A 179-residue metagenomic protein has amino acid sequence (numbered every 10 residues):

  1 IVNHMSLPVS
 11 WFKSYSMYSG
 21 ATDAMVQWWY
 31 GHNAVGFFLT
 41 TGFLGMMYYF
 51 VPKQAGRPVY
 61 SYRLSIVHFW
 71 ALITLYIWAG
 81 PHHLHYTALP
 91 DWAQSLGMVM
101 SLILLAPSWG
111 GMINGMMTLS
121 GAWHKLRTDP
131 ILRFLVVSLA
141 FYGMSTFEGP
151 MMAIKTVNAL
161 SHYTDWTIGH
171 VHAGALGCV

Functional and structural regions predicted by a protein language model:
I1-W11, Y30-Q54, R63-L84, L96-T118 (+2 more regions): Hydrophobic cores of alpha-helical transmembrane segments in multi-pass integral membrane proteins
M5-Y18, D23: Conserved, charged catalytic cores of large soluble enzymes
Y15, A153-I168: Flexible glycine/proline-rich, aromatic-decorated loop/lid segments
D23-W28, L89-S101, H162-I168: Non-cytosolic membrane-interface motifs at loop->transmembrane helix junctions
R127-T128: Surface-exposed, proline-enriched loop/turn segments that connect beta strands in immunoglobulin-like
